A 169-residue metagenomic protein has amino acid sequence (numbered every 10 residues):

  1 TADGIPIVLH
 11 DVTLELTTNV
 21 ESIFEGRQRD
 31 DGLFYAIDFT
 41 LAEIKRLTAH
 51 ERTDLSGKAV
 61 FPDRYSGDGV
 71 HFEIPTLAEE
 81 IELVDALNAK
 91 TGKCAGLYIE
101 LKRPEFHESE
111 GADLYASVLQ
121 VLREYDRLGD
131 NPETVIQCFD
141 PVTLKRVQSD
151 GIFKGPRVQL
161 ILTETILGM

Functional and structural regions predicted by a protein language model:
A2: Short, ordered coil/turn segments that flank beta-strands lining enzyme active or ligand-binding pockets
I5, H10-I166: Metal-dependent phosphodiesterase/phospholipase catalytic core, i.e., the His/Asp/Glu-rich active-site region
M169: Glycoside hydrolase catalytic-domain groove-lining segments
